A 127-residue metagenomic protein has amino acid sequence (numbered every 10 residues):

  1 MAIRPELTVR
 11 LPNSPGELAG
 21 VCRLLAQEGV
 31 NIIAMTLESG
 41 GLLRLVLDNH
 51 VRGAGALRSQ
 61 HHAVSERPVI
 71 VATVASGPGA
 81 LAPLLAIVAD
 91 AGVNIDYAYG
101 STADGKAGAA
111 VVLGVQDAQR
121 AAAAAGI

Functional and structural regions predicted by a protein language model:
M1-I127: A conserved regulatory-domain signal marking ACT and ACT-like small-molecule sensing domains and adjacent regulatory
